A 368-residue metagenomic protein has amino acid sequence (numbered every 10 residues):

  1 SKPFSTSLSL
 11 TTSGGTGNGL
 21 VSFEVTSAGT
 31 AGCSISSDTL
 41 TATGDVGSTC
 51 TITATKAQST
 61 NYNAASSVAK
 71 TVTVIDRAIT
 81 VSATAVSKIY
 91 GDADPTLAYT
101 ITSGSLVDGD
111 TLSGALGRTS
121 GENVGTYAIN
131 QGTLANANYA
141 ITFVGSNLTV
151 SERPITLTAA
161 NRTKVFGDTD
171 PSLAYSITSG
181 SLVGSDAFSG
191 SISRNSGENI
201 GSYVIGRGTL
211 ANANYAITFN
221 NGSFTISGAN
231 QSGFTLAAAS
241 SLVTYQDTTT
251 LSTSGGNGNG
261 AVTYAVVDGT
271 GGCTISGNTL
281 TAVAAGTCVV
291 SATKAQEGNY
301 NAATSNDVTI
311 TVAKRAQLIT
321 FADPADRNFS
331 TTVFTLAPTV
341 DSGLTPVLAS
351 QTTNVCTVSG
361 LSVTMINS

Functional and structural regions predicted by a protein language model:
S1-S368: Solvent-exposed beta-strand/loop surfaces, strongest in extracytoplasmic domains of secreted and cell-surface proteins
